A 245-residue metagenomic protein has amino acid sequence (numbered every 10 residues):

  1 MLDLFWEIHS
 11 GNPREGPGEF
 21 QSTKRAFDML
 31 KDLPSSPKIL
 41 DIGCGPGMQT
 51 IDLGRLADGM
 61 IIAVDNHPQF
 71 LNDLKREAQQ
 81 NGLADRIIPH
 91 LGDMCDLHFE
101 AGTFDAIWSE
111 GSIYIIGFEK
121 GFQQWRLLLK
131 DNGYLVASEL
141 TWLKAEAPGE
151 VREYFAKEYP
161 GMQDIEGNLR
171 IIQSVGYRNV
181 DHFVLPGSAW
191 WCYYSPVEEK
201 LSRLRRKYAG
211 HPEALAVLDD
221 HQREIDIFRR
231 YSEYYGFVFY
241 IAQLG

Functional and structural regions predicted by a protein language model:
G16-S35: Conserved alpha-helix/loop element of class I SAM-dependent methyltransferases that forms part of the SAM/SAH-binding
L40, P46-D96: Class I SAM-dependent methyltransferase SAM/SAH-binding core
C95-A106: A short acidic, Gly/Pro-enriched loop at the edge of an enzyme's catalytic core that lines a small-molecule cofactor
A106-E119: A short SAM/SAH-binding and catalytic strip from SAM-dependent methyltransferases
K120-Y134: A short glycine-rich, Lys/Arg-flanked "PGG" loop and its adjoining helix->strand segment in the class I
L140-Y159: Short, glycine-/aromatic-enriched active-site segment of Class I SAM-dependent methyltransferases
G161-G176: Short alpha-helix
F183-G245: Conserved Class I S-adenosyl-L-methionine
